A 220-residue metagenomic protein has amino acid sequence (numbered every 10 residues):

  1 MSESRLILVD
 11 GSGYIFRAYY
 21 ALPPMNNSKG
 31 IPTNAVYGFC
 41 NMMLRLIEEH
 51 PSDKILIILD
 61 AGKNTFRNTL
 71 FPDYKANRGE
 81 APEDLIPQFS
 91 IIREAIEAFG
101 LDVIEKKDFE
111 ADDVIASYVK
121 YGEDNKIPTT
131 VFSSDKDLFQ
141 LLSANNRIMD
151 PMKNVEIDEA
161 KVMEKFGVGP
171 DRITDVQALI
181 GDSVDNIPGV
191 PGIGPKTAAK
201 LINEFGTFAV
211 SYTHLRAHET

Functional and structural regions predicted by a protein language model:
M1-L56, D60, F66-T69: Non-catalytic, usually N-terminal nucleic-acid engagement modules in DNA/RNA processing proteins
S2, M25-N26, A76-R216: Extended two-metal-dependent nuclease catalytic cores across DNA- and RNA-processing enzymes
G11, L59-A61, K107, S133-S134: Glycine-rich, histidine-containing beta strand-loop boundary motifs that form or position
G13, A18-Y19, D73, K165 (+1 more regions): Intrinsically disordered, low-complexity N-terminal regions enriched in serine/proline/glycine with scattered basic
T65-R67, F139-Q140: Short catalytic/ligand-binding loop motif for oxyanion handling, primarily in non-cytosolic enzymes, centered on
T69-A76: A short, surface-exposed helix-loop junction/capping segment
